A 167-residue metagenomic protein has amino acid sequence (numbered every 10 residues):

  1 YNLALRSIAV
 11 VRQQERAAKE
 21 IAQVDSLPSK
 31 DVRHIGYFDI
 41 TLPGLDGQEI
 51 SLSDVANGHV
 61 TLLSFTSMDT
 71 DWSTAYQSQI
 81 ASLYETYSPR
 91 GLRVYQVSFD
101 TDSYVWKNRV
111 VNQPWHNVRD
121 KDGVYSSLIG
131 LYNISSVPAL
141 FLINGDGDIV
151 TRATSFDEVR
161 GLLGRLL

Functional and structural regions predicted by a protein language model:
Y1-I50: Oxidative protein folding and maturation machinery
P43, H116-K121, A153: Short acidic-hydrophobic, aromatic-tinged amphipathic segments that line or gate anion-handling sites
I50-S51, V150: Generic structural signal for well-ordered beta-strand positions
S51-I80, R93-V97: Short active-site neighborhood of thiol/selenol oxidoreductases, capturing the structured segment around
N57-G58, P89, I134-V137: Active-site acidic short loop of glycosyltransferases
T74-V111, V124-G130: Structural microenvironment flanking redox-active thiols in thiol-disulfide oxidoreductases
V124-L166: Thiol/disulfide oxidoreductase modules built on the thioredoxin-like
